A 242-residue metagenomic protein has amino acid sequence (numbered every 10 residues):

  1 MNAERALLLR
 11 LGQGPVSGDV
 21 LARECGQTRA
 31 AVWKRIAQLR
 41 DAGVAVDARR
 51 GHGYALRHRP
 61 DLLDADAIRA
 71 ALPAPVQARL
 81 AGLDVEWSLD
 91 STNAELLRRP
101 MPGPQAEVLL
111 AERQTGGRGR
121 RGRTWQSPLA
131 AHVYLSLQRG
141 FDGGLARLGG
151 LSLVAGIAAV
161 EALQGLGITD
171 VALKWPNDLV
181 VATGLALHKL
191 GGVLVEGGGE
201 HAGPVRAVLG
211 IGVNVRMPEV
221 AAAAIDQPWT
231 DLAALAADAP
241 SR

Functional and structural regions predicted by a protein language model:
N2-G165, L185-L187: N-terminal lobe of the biotin/lipoate ligase/transferase fold
P102, A106-E107, Q126-R242: Nucleotide and nucleotide-moiety/phosphate-recognizing core
